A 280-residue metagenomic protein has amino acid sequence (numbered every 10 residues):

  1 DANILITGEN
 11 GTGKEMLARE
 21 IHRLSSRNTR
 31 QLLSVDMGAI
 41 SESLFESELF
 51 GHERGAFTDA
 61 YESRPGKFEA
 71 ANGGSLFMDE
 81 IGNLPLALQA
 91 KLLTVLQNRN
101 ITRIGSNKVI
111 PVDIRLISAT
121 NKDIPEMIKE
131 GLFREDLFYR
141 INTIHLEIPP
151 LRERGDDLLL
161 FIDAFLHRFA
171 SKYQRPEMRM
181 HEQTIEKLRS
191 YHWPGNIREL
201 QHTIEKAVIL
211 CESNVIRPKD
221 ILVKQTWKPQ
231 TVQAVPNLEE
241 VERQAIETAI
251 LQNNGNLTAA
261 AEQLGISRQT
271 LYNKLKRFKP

Functional and structural regions predicted by a protein language model:
D1-D59, E69-P85, P150-G155, T203: Conserved post-Walker A coupling segment in P-loop NTPases
T12, V35, L49, A71 (+12 more regions): Conserved RecA-like P-loop NTPase ATPase core
G13-K14, A234-P280: Bacterial C-terminal helix-turn-helix
E15-E20, S47, E80, K91 (+3 more regions): The short alpha-helix immediately C-terminal to the Walker A/P-loop
S25-R30, G105-R115, D123-W227, L251-N254: Nucleotide-binding/hydrolysis machinery
L33, A60-G73, F77, P85-K91 (+2 more regions): AAA+/SF3 P-loop NTPase mechanochemical coupling elements
A90, T94, T102, Y139 (+2 more regions): Base-recognition residues in the alpha-helical recognition helix of bacterial helix-turn-helix
